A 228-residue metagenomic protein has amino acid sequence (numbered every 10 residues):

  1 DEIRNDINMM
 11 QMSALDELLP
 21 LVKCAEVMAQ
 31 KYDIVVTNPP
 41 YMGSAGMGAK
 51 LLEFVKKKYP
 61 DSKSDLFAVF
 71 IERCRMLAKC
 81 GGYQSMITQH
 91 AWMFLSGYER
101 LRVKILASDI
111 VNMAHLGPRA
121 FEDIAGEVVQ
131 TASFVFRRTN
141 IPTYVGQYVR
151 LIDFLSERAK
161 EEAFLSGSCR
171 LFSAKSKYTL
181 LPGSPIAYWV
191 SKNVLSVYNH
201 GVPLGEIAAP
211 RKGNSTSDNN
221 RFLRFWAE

Functional and structural regions predicted by a protein language model:
D1-Q30, I34: Class I S-adenosyl-L-methionine-dependent methyltransferase module
E26-E228: Signature of N6-adenine DNA methyltransferases within the class I
